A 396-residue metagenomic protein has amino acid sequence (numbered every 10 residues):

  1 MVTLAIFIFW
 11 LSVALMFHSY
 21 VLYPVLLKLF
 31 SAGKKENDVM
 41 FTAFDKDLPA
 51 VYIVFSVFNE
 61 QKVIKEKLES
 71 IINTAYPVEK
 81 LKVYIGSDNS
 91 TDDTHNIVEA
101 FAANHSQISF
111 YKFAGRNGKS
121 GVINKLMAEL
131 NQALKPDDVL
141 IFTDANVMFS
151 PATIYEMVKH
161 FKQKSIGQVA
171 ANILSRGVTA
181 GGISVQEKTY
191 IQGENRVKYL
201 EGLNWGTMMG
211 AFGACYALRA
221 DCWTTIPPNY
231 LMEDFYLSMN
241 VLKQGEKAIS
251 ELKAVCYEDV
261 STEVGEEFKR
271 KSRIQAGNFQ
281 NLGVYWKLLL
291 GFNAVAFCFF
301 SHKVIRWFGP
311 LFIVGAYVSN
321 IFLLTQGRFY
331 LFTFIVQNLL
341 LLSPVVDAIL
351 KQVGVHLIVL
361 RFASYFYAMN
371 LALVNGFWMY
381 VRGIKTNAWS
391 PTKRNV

Functional and structural regions predicted by a protein language model:
M1-F44: N-terminal membrane-anchoring/stem segments of glycan-assembly enzymes
K34, A43-D45, R306-I384: Membrane-embedded multi-pass helical conduit in multi-pass membrane proteins, especially envelope-biosynthetic
K62-E66, D92-A100, F110, A152: Acidic helix N-cap motif at the loop->helix transition within catalytic regions of sugar-transfer enzymes
E69-K80: Short, acidic, metal-binding catalytic loop of nucleotide-sugar glycosyltransferases
S87-N96, G115-R116, V147: A conserved acidic beta->alpha catalytic loop
K112, G118-V122, M127-A128, D138 (+2 more regions): Long helical/loop segments within the catalytic core of UDP-sugar-dependent glycosyltransferases, especially the large
A133-M148: Short beta-strand-to-loop acidic/aromatic patch adjacent to the donor-nucleotide binding site
F161-G193, N229-E233, S238-F299, L371 (+1 more regions): Catalytic donor/gating beta->alpha subdomain of glycosyltransferases that bind UDP-sugars
